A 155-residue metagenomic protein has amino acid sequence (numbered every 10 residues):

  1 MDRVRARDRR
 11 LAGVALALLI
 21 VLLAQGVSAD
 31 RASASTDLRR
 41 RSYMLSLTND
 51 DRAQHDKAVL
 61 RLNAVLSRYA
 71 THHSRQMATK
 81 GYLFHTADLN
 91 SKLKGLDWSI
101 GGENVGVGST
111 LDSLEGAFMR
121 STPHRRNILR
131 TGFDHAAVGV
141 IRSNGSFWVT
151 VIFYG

Functional and structural regions predicted by a protein language model:
R3-A15: Bacterial N-terminal signal peptides that target proteins for export
V14-Q25: Bacterial N-terminal signal peptides
D30-A78: A short alpha-helix/helix-coil micro-patch that ends at or immediately precedes a cysteine
S46-D50, A87, S99, M119: A generic alpha-helix surface/boundary motif
A53-H55, I100-G101, D134, S146-W148: Loop/turn elements at helix/coil->beta-strand transitions in domains of secreted/extracellular proteins
Q54-R68, G81-K92, R125-I141: Surface-exposed patches in mature extracellular/periplasmic domains of secreted proteins
S67-E115, I128: Short, surface-exposed glycine/acidic/tryptophan-bearing loops
V107-G155: Disulfide-stabilized extracellular recognition modules
